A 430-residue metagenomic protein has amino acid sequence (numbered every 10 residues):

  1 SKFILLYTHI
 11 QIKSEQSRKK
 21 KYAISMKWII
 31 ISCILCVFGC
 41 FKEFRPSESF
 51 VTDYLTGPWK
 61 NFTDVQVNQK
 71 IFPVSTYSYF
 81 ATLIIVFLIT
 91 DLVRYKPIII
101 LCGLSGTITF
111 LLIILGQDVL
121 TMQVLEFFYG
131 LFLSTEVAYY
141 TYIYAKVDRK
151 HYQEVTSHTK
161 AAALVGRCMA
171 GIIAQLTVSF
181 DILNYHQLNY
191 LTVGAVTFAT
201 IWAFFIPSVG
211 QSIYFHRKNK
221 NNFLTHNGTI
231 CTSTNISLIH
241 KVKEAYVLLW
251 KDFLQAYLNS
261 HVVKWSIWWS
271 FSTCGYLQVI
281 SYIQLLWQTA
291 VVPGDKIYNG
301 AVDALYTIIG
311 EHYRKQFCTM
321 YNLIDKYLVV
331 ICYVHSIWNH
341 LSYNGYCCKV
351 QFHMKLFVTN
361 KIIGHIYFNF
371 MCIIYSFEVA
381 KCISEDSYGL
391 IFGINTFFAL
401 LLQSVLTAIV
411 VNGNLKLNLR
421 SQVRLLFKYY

Functional and structural regions predicted by a protein language model:
S17-S25, I213-K264: Juxtamembrane intracellular "pre-TM" segments in multi-pass secondary transporters
Y22-F80, K264-W268, S272-V292: Helix-loop boundary and gating motifs at the non-cytosolic
K27-S32, I114-L125, T135, Y346-K361: Helix-loop junctions at membrane interfaces in 12-TM secondary transporters
K70-L88, A304-Q316: Central cavity-lining transmembrane alpha-helices of secondary-active solute carriers, predominantly the Major
S78-F80, Q153-S179, V196, G310 (+1 more regions): Glycine-rich segments within core transmembrane alpha-helices of 12-TM secondary carriers
A81-L112, Q117: Conserved MFS/SLC helix-loop-helix module at the cytosolic interface between two early adjacent transmembrane helices
P97-L111, L328-N344: Structural signature of the two symmetry-related core transmembrane helices
F127-A163: Cytoplasmic helix-loop-helix junction between adjacent transmembrane helices in 12-TM secondary transporters
